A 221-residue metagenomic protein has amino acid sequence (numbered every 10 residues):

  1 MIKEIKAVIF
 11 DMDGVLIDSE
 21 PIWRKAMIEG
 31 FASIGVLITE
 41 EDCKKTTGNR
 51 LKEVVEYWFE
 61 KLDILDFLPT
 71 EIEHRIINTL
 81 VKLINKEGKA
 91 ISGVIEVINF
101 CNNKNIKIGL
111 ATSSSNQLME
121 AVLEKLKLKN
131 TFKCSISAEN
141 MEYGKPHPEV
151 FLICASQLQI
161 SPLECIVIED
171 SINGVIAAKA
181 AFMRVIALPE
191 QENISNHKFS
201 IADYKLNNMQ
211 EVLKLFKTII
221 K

Functional and structural regions predicted by a protein language model:
M1-K44: Active-site neighborhood of HAD-like aspartate-dependent phosphohydrolases
M1-K6, N99-N102, S115-K221: Asp-based, Mg2+/Mn2+-dependent phosphohydrolase catalytic module
R24, I28, G48-E56, E73 (+3 more regions): An amphipathic alpha-helix signature
G30-F31, R50-L65, V122, A155: Helix-loop "lid/cap" segments that line or gate small-molecule binding pockets
V36-I38, I64, L128, Q159-I160: Helix N-cap/coil-helix junction residues
L37, F59-E96, K104: Metal-dependent phosphoesterase signature
